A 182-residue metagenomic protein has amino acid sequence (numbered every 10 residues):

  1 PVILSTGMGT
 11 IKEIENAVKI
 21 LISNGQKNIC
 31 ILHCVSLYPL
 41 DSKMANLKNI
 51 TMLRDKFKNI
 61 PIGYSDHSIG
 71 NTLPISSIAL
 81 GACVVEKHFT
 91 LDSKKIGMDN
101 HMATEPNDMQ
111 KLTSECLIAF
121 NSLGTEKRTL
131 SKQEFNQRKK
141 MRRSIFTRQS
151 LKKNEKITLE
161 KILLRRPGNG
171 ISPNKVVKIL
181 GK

Functional and structural regions predicted by a protein language model:
P1-K182: Catalytic cores and adjacent flexible loops of soluble metabolic enzymes that perform enolate/carbanion chemistry on
